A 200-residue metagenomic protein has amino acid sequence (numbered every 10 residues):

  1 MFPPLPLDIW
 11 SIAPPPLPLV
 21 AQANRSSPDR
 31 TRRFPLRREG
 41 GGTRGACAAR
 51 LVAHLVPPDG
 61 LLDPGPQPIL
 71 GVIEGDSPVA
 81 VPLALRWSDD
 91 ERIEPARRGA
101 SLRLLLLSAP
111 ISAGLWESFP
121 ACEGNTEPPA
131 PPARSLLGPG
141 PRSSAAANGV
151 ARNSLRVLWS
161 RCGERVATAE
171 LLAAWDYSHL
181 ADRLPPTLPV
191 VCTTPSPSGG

Functional and structural regions predicted by a protein language model:
M1-P15: Gram-negative bacterial Sec-dependent N-terminal signal peptides
P15-P35, A46, H54-P57, E74-G75 (+1 more regions): Extended, polar beta-sheet/loop recognition surfaces of beta-rich domains that mediate binding to diverse ligands
G60-S77: Contiguous beta-strand segments within globular domains
D76-L85: Solvent-exposed loop/turn segments flanking beta-strands in beta-repeat/beta-sandwich domains
D89-S101: Solvent-exposed serine/threonine-rich low-complexity stretches and specific carbohydrate-binding patches
R103-L105: Short strand-edge motifs at loop-to-beta-strand transitions and within beta-strands of extracellular beta-rich domains
L107-L115: Surface-exposed, short loops/turns at beta-strand junctions within beta-sandwich domains
S154-G200: Preference for solvent-exposed, low-hydrophobicity sequence contexts
